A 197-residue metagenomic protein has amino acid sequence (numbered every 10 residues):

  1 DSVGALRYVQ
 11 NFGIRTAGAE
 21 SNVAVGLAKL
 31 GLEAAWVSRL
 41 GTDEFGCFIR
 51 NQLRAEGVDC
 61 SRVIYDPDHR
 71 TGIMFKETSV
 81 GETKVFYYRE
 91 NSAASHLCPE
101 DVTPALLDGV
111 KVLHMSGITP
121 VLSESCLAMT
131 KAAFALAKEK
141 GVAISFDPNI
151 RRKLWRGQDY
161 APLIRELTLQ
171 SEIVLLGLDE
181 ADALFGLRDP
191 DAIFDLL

Functional and structural regions predicted by a protein language model:
D1-D59: Glycine-rich phosphate/adenosyl-contacting loop at the front of the ribokinase-like
E33-G117: Conserved N-terminal subdomain of the carbohydrate kinase-like
Y87, S145-F146, L175-L176: General beta-strand structural signal in soluble alpha/beta enzymes
E90, I118, N149-R151, D179: Active-site beta-loop-alpha junctions enriched in small/polar residues
V112, A143-S145, I173: Structural preference for beta-strand elements that scaffold enzyme active sites
L136-A143: A short helix->loop->beta-strand "cap" motif at the edges of active sites that frequently abuts
K140, L154-L197: Conserved phosphate/ATP/ADP-binding segment of small-molecule kinases
